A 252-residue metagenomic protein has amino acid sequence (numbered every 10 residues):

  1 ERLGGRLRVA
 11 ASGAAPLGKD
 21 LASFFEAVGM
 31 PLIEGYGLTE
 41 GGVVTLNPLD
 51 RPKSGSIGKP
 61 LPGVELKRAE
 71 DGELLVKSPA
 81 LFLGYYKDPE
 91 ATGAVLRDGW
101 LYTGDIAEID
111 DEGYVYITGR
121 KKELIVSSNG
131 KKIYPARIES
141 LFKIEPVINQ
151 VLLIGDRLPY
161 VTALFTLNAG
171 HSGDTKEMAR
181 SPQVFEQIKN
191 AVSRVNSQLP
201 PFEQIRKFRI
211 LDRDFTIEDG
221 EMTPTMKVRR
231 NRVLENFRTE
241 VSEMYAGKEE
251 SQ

Functional and structural regions predicted by a protein language model:
E1-D71, P79, L158-Y160, L167-M178: Conserved adenylate-forming
G37-G41, T103, S127-S128, T223-T225: Ser/Thr-glycine-rich phosphate-binding loops at phosphate-binding pockets of nucleotides, nucleotide cofactors
P60-S127, I144: Conserved ATP-binding/catalytic segment of the ANL
L81, K121, I138, R157-P159: A generic "binding-loop/recognition-motif" signal
I106, D111, I144-G170: C-terminal boundary motif of the adenylate-forming
V115-K143, H171-P182, P201-I205, D219 (+1 more regions): Adenylate-forming
Q150-L153, S193-Q252: Conserved C-terminal "lid"/linker of ANL adenylate-forming enzymes
D156-T175, Q198-D212: Conserved loop-to-beta-strand segment in the C-terminal subdomain of adenylate-forming
